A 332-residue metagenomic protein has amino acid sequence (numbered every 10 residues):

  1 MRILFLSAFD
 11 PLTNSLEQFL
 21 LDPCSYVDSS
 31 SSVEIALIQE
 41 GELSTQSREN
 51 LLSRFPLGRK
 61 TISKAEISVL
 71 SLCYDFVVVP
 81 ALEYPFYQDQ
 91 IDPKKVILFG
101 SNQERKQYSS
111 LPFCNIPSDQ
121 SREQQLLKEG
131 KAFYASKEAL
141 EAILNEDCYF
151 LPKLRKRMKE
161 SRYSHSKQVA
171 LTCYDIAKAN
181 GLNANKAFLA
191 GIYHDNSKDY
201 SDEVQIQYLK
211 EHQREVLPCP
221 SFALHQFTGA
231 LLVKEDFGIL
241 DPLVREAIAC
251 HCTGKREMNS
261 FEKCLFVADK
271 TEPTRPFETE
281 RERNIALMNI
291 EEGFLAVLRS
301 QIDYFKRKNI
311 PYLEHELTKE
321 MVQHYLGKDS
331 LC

Functional and structural regions predicted by a protein language model:
M1-F150, K234: Nucleotidyltransferase catalytic core that binds NTPs
L12-L20, H165, H194, H225-Q226 (+1 more regions): Histidine-centered active-site/metal-ligand motif
E17-S30, Q39-E40, A170-L182, L189-I192: Long, hydrophobic N-terminal alpha-helical segment
R59-T61, A65-C73, R155-R157, Y174-L295: Divalent metal-dependent catalytic cores for phosphoryl transfer on phosphate-bearing substrates
L127-K131, D147-L151, E272, E291-E292 (+2 more regions): Long, charged alpha-helical interface segments
A132-K153, Y304-C332: Charged phosphate-binding loop/patch that engages nucleotide di/tri-phosphates or the phosphate backbone of nucleic
E160-S164: A short, charge-rich alpha-helical start-of-domain segment used by transcription regulators
